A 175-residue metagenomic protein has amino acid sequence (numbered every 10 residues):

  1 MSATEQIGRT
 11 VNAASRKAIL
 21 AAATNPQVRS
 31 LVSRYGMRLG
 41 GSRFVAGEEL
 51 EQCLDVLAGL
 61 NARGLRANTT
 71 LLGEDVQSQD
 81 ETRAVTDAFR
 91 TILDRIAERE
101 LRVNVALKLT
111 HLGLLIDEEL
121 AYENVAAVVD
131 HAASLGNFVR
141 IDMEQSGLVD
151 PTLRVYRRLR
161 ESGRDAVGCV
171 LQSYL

Functional and structural regions predicted by a protein language model:
M1-I116, A121-V139, R154, R158-E161 (+1 more regions): Alpha/beta catalytic barrel-like cores
H131, M143-E144, L148-P151: Long, hydrophobic, well-ordered secondary-structure blocks that form the structural core and pocket-lining surfaces
Q172-L175: Short, conserved secondary-structure transition motifs
